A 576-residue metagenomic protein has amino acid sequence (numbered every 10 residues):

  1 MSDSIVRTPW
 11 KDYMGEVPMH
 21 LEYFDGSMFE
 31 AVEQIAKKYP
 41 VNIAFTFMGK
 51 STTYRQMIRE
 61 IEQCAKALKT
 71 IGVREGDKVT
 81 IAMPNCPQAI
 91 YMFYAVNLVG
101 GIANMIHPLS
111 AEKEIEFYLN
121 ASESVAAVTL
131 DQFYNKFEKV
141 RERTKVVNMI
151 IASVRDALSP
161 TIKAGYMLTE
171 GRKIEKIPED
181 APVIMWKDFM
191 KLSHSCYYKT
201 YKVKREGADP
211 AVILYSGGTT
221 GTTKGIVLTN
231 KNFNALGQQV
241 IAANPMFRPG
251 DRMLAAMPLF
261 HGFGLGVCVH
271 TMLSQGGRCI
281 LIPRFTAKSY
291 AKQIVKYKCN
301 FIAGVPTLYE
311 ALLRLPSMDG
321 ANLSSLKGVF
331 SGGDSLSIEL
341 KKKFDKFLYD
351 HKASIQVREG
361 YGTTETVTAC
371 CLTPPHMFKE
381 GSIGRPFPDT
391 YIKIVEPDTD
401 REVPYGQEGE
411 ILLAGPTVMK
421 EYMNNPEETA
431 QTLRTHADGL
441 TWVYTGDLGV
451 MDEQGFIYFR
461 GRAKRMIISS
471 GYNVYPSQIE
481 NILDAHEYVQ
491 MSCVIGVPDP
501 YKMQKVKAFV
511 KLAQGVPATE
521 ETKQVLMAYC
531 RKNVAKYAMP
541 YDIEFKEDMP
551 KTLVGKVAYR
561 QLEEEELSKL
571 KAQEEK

Functional and structural regions predicted by a protein language model:
F24, V41-C86, I90-Y94, A111-E116: Conserved AMP-binding/adenylate-forming core of the ANL superfamily
T53-R55, K202, A211-A235: Conserved AMP-binding A3 loop
L98-D188: Structural core segment of the AMP-binding/adenylate-forming
S110, A127, I302, G415 (+8 more regions): AMP-binding/adenylate-forming catalytic core of the ANL superfamily
K176-Y215, T222, P245-R252: Conserved pre-ATP/AMP-binding loop-to-beta segment of ANL
N234-R252, F260-A303, L315: Conserved AMP-binding/adenylation subdomain of ANL enzymes
C299-G304, L313-E380, Y391: Gly/Ser/Thr-rich phosphate-binding loop
R385-D389, R401-L433, V474: Conserved ATP/PPi-binding loop(s) of AMP-dependent carboxylate-activating enzymes
